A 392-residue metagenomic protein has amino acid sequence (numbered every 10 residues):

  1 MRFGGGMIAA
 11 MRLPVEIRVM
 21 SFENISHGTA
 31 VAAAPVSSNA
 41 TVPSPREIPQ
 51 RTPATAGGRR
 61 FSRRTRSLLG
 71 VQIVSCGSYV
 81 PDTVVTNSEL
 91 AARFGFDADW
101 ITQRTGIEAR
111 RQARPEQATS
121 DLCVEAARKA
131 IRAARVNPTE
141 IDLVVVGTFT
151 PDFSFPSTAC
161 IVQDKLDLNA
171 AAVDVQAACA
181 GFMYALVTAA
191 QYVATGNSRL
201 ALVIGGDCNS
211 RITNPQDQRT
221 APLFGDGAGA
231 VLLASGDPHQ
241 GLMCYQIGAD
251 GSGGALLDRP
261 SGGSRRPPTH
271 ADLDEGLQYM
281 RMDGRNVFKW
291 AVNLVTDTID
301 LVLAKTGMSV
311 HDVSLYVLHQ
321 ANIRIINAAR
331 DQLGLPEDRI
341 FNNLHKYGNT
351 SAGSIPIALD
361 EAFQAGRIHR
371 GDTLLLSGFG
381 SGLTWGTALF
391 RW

Functional and structural regions predicted by a protein language model:
G4-G6, S21, S26-G28, S37-S38 (+1 more regions): Intrinsically disordered, low-complexity segments enriched in small polar residues
F22, T41-P115, D217-K289, N293 (+2 more regions): Condensing-enzyme catalytic core mediating Claisen C-C bond formation in acyl metabolism
I73-S75, I101, A130, V144 (+8 more regions): Buried hydrophobic positions in well-ordered alpha/beta secondary-structure cores of metabolic enzymes
Y79, G147-F153, A177-F182, G205-S210 (+3 more regions): Acidic, glycine-rich active-site loops and adjacent beta-strand->loop/helix elements that engage anionic groups
D99-D121, T148-A201, D331-L359: Conserved catalytic cysteine-centered active-site region of acyl-thioester-dependent Claisen-condensing enzymes
A126-D142, D297-S314, A362-R367: Phosphate/pyrophosphate-binding loops at sites that engage ATP/ADP/AMP, CoA/4′-phosphopantetheine, polyphosphate
A194-A228: Flexible, glycine-rich active-site loops centered on histidine and acidic residues that chelate a metal or position
I357-S377, L383-W392: Catalytic phosphate/nucleotide-handling subdomain of diverse soluble enzymes
